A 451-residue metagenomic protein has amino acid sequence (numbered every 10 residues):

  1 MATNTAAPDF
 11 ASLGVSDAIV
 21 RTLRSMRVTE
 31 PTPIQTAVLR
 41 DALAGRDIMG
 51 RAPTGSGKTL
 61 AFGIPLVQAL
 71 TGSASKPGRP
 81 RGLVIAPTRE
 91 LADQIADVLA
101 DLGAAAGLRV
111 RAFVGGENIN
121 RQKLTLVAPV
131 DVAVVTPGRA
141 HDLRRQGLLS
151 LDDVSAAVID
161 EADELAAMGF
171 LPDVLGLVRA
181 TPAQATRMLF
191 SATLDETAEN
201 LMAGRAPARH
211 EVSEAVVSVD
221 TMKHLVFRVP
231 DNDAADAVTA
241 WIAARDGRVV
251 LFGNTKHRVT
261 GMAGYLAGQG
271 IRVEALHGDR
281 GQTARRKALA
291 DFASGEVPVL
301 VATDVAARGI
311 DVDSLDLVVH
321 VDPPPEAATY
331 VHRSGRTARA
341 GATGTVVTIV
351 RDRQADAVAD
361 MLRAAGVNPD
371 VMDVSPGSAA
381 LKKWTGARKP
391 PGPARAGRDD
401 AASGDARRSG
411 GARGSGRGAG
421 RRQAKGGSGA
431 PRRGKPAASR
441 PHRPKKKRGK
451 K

Functional and structural regions predicted by a protein language model:
A2-G386: Conserved helicase RecA-like core
G386-K451: Intrinsically disordered, Lys/Arg-rich low-complexity segments
